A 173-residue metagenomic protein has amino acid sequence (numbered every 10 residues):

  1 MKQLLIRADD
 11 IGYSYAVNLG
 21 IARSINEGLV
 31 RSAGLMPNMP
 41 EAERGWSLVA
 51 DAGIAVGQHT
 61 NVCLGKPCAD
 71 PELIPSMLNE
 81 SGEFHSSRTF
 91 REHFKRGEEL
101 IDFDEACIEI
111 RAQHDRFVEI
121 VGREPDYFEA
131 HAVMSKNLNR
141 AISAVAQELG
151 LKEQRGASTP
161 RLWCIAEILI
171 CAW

Functional and structural regions predicted by a protein language model:
M1-G65: Active-site beta->alpha N-cap acidic-glycine motif
Q3-S14, K95-C107: Active-site mouth loops of central-metabolism enzymes
S14-A22, A106-R116: Short, acidic/polar
V17-N18, P67-E72, N139, A166-I168: Histidine/acidic-residue-rich catalytic or RNA/ligand-binding cores of hydrolases and nuclease-related proteins
L48-A50, E72-L73, I168-C171: Short low-complexity, flexible loop/linker segments enriched in glycine and/or proline with clustered acidic
A55-V62, S81-T89, G156: Non-cysteine beta-strand/loop elements that form the S-adenosyl-L-methionine
P67-E99: Active-site gating loops and adjacent loop-to-helix segments of metal-dependent hydrolytic enzymes
F103, R111-C171: Catalytic domains of cell-wall/extracellular-matrix polysaccharide-remodeling enzymes, centered on de-N-acetylation
